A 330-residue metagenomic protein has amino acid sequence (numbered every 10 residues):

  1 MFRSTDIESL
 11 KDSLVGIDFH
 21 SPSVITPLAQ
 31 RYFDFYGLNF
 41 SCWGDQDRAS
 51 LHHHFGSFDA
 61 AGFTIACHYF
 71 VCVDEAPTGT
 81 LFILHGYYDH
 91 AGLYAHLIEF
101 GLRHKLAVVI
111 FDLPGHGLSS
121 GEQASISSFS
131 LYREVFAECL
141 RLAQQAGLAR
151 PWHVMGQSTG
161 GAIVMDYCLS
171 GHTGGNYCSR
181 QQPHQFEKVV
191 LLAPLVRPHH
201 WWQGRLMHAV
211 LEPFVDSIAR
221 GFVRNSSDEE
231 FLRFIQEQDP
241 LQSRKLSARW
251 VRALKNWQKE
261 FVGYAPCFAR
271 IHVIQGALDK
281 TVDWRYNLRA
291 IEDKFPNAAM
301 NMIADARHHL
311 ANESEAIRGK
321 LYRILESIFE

Functional and structural regions predicted by a protein language model:
M1-D59, I65-V73: An N-terminal hydrophobic leader/cap segment in hydrolases
Y87-L93, H116-G147: Catalytic nucleophile-loop/oxyanion-hole region of alpha/beta-hydrolase and closely related hydrolase-like folds
A91, I98-E122: Conserved alpha/beta-hydrolase
A146-S158: Alpha/beta-hydrolase fold nucleophile elbow
Q157-R249: Alpha/beta-hydrolase-fold enzymes
C267, V273-Q275, D279: Short beta-strand/loop motif that positions the catalytic acidic residue of the alpha/beta-hydrolase fold
A269, D283-E292: Short alpha-helix in the alpha/beta-hydrolase fold that links the catalytic acid
A306-G319: Catalytic histidine-centered segment of alpha/beta-hydrolase-like enzymes
